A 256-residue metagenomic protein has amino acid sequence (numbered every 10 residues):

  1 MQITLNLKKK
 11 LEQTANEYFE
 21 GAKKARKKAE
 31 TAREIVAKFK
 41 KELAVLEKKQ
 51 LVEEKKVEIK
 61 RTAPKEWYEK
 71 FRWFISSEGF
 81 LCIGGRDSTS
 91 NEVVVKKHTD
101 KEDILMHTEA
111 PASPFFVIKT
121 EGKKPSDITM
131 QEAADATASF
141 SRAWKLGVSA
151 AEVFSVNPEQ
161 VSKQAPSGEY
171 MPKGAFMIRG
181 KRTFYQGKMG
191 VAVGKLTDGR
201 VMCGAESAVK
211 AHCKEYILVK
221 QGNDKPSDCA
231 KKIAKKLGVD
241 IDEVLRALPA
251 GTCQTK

Functional and structural regions predicted by a protein language model:
M1-K256: Extended, highly charged segments
